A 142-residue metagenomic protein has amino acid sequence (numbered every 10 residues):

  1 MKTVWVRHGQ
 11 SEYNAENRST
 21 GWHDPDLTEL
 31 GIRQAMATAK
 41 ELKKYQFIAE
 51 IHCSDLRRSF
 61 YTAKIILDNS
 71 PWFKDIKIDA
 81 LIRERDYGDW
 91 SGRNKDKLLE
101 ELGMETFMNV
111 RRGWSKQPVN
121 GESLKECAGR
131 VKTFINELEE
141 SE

Functional and structural regions predicted by a protein language model:
M1-V4: Extreme N-terminal starter segment of soluble prokaryotic enzymes
R7-K74, E101, V131: Active-site-proximal alpha-helix that buttresses catalytic centers in soluble enzyme cores
Y13, N69-K132: Phosphate-handling substructures
K44-F47, L138-E142: Glycine-rich phosphate-binding loop signature in dinucleotide/nucleotide-binding domains
V131-E139: A short, acidic, amphipathic alpha-helical segment used as a generic capping/interface helix at domain edges
